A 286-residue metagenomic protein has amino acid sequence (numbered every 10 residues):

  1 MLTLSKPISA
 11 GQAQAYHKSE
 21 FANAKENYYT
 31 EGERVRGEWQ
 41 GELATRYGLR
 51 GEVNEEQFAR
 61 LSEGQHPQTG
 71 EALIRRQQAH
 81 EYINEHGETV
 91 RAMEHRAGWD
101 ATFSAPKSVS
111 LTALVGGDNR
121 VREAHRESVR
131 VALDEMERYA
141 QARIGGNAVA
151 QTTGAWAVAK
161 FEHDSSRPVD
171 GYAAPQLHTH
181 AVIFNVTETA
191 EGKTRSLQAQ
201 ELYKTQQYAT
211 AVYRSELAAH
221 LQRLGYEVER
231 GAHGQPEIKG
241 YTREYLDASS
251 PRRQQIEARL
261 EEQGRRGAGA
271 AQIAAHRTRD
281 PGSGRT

Functional and structural regions predicted by a protein language model:
M1-T286: Intrinsically disordered, flexible peripheral segments
